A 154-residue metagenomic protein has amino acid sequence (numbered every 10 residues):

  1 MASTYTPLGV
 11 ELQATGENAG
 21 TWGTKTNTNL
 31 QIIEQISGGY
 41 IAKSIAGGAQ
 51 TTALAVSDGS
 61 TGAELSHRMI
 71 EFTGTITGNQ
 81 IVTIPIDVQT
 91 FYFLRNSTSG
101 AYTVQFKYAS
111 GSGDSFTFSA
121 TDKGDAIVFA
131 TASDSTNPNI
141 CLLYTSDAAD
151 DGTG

Functional and structural regions predicted by a protein language model:
M1-G9, G16-V104, P138: Exposed extracellular interaction/assembly regions and N-terminal maturation sites
A109-D114: Short edge-strand/loop segments of extracellular domains
F118-D122: Short proline/glycine- and polar residue-rich coil/turn motifs
K123-A132: Extracellular disulfide-bonded cysteine-rich modules/repeats
T136-L143: Short, Lys/Arg-rich amphipathic alpha-helical interaction segments that bind nucleic acids or acidic protein surfaces
Y144-A149: Conserved small/polar residues in nucleotide/adenosyl-binding loops
